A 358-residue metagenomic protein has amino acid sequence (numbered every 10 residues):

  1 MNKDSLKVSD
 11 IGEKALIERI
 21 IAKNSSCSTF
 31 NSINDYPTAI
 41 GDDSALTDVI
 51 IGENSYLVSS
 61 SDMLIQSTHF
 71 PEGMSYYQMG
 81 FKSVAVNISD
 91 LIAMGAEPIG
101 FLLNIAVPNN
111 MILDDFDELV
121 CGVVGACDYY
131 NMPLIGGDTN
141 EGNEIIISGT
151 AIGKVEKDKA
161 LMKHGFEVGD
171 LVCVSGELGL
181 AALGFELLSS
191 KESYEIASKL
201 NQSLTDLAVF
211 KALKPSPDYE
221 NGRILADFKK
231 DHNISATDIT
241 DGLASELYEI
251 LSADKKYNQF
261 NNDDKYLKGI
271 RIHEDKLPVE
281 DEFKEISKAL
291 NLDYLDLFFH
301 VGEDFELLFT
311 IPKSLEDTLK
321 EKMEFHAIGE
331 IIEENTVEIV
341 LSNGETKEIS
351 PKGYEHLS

Functional and structural regions predicted by a protein language model:
M1-S358: Helix-biased detector of long, well-ordered alpha-helical tracts
